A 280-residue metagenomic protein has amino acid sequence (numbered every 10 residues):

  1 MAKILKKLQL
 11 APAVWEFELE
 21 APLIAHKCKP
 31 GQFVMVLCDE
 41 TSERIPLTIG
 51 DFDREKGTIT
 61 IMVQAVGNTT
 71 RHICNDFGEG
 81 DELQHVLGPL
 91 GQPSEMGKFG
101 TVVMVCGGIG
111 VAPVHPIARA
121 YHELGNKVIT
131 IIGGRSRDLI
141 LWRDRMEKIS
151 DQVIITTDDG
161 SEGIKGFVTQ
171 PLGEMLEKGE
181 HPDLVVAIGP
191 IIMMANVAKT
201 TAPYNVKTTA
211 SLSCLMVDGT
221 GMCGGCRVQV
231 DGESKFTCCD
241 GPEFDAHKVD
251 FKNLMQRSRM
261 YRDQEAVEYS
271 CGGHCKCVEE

Functional and structural regions predicted by a protein language model:
M1-D81: Ferredoxin-reductase
K6, D51, I155-T157, A210 (+1 more regions): Structural signal for conserved beta-strand scaffold positions within catalytic alpha/beta enzyme cores
V36, H85-V86, V228: A generic structural signal for residues embedded in beta-strands
S42-D51, L90-G100, C238: Short, Lys/Arg- and Gly-enriched loop/turn segments at beta-strand edges
R71-V217: FNR/FR-type flavoprotein reductase catalytic core
P113, I191-I192, S213-E243, Y269-E279: Local cysteine-cluster metal-coordination motifs and their immediate loop/turn environment, predominantly Fe-S cluster
Q229-D263: Non-heme iron-sulfur electron-transfer modules
K252-E280: C-terminal hydrophobic helical "lid"/dimerization subdomain of Rossmann-like NAD(P)H-dependent oxidoreductases
